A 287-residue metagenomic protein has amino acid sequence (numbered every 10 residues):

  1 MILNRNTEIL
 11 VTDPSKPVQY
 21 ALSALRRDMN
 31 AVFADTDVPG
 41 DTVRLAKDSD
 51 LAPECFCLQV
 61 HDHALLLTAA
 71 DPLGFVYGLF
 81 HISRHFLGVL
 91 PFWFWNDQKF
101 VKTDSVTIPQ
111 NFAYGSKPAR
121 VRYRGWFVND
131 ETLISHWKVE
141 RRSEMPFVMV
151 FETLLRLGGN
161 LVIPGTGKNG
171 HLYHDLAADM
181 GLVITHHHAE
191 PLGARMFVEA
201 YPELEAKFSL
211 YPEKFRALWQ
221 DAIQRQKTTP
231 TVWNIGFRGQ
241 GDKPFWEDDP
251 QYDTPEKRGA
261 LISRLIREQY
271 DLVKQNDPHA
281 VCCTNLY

Functional and structural regions predicted by a protein language model:
M1-P118: Contiguous, structured surface segment used for ligand recognition
A34, Y173-H174, A178-D179, A206-Y287: Gly/Pro-rich turn-and-neighbor structural signature
H63-K99, N169-A194, E203-R225: Hydrophobic or amphipathic alpha-helical targeting/insertion segments
L66-A69, N129-E144, L157-G165, V198-R216 (+1 more regions): The substrate-binding groove and active-site-proximal loops of carbohydrate-active enzymes, especially glycoside
L90-L161: An acidic-aromatic substrate-binding cleft motif
E131-L133, G167, A189-P191, R238-D242 (+1 more regions): Active-site beta-loop-alpha junctions enriched in small/polar residues
R142-L172, L176-D179, V183-T185, T228: Catalytic domains of carbohydrate-active enzymes, especially glycoside hydrolases
P164-T166, H187-A194, Q275-Y287: Aromatic-lined carbohydrate-recognition surfaces of secreted/lumenal glycan-active proteins
